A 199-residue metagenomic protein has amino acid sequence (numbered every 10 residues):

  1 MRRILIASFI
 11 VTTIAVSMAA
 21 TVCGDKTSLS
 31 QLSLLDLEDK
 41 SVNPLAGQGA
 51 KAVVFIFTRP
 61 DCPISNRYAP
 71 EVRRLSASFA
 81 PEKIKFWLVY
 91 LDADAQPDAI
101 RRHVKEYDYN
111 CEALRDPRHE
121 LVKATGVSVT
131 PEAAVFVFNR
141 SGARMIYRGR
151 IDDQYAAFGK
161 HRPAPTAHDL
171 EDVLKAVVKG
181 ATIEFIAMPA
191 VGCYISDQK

Functional and structural regions predicted by a protein language model:
M1-I4: Positively charged n-region of N-terminal signal peptides that target proteins for export
A7-S17: Bacterial N-terminal signal peptides
V16-S28: Bacterial Sec-dependent signal peptides at the C-terminal "C-region" and cleavage site
L32-V53: A short beta-strand-turn-helix
G47-N66, L174: Short active-site neighborhood of thiol/selenol oxidoreductases, capturing the structured segment around
N66-Y107, R115-A124: Structural microenvironment flanking redox-active thiols in thiol-disulfide oxidoreductases
H103-I146: Short, internal strand/loop/helix patches that form the active-site neighborhood or redox-interaction surface
A143-K199: Thiol-/selenol-based redox modules, centered on thioredoxin-like and closely related oxidoreductase domains
